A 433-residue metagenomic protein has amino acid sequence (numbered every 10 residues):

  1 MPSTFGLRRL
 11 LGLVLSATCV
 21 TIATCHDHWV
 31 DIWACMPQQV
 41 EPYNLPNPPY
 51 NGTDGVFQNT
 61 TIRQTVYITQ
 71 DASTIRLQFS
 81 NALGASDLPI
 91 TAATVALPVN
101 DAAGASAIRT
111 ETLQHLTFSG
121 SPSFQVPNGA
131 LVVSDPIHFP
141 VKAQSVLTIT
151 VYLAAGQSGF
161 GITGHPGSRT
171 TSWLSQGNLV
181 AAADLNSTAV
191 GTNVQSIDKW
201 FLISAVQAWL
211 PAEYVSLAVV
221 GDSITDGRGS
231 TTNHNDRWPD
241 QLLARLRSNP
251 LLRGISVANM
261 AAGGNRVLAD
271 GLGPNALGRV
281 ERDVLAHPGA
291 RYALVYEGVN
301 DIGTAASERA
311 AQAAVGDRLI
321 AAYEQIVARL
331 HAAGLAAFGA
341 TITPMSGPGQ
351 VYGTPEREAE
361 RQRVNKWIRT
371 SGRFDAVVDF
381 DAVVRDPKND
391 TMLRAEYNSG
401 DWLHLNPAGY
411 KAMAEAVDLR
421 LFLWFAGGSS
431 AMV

Functional and structural regions predicted by a protein language model:
M1-C25, V433: Fungal secretory targeting signals
I22-V220, S230-T232, L251, F425-V433: N-terminal secretory targeting modules
W33, N59-Q64, F79, D87 (+9 more regions): Conserved SGNH/GDSL esterase-like catalytic core that processes O-acyl groups on lipids and polysaccharides
V220-D222, A340, V378: Active-site flanking residues adjacent to catalytic metal/cofactor-binding acidic residues
S256, G334-A336, A376: Proline-centered loop/turn at the N-terminus of a beta-strand
L277, G303, T343-V433: Catalytic His-Asp segment of secreted/periplasmic serine-dependent ester chemistry enzymes
E297, A333, F338, T343-V351: Extended, charge-rich intrinsically disordered regulatory tails
Y323-G334: Surface-exposed amphipathic alpha-helices with a cationic face
